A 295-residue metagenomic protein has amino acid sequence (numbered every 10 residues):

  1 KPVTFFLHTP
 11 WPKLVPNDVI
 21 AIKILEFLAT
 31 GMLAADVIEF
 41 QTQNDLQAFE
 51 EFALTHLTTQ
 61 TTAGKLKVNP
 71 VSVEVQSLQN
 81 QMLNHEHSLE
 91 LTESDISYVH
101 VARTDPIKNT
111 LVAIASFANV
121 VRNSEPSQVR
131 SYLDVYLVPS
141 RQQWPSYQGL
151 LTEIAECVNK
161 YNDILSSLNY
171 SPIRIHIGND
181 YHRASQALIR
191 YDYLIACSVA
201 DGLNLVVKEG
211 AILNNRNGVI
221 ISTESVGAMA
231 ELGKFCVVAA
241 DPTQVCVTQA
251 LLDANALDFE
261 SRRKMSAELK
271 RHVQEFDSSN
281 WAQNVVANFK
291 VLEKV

Functional and structural regions predicted by a protein language model:
K1-K13, G31, V37-F40: Active-site proximal beta-strand in glycosyltransferases
L7-P10, P70-V71, S225: Histidine-centered beta-alpha loop that forms part of the nucleotide-sugar donor binding/catalytic region in diverse
I22-I38, E268: Membrane-proximal helix-turn-helix segments that form the acceptor-binding/catalytic region of lipid-linked
L33-V68, V73-H85: A short, active-site helix/loop in glycosyltransferases that binds the activated sugar's phosphate group
K67-D180: Conserved catalytic-core segment of nucleotide-activated headgroup transferases in glycan assembly
P126-Y132, I189, Y193-E275, N284: Catalytic binding pocket for nucleotide-activated donors in carbohydrate/polymer assembly enzymes
D180-D192: Short acidic alpha-helix that forms the nucleotide-activated donor recognition element in Leloir-type transferases
S278-V295: C-terminal alpha-helical cap of glycosyltransferases
